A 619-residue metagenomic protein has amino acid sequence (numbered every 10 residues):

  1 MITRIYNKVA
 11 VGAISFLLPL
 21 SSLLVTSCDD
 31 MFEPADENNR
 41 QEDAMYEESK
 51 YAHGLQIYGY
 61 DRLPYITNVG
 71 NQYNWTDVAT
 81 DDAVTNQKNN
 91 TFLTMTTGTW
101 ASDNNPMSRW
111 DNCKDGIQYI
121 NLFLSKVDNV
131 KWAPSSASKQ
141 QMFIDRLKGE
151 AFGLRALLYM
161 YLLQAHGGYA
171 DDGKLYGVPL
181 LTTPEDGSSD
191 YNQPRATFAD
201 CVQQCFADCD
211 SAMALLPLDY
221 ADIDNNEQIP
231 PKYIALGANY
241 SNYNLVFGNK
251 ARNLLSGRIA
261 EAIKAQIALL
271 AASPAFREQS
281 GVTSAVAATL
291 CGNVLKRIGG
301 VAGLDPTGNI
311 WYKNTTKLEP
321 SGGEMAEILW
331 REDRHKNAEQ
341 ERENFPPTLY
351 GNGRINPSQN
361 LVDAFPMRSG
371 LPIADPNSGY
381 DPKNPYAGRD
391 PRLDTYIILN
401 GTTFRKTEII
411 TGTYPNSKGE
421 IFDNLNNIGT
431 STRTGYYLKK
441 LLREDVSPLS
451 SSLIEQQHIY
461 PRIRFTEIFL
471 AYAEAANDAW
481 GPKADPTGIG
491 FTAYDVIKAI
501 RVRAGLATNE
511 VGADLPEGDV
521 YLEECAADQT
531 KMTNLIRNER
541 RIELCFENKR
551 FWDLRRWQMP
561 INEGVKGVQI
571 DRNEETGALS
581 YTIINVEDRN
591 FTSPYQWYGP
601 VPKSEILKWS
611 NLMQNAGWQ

Functional and structural regions predicted by a protein language model:
M1-E37: Bacterial Sec-dependent N-terminal signal peptides
I2, D29, C113-G116, S189 (+10 more regions): Long, intrinsically disordered, low-complexity segments
C28-A79, S102-N104, V130, Y312 (+2 more regions): Membrane-proximal, proline-rich intrinsically disordered regions
E48-H53, D61, N89-G168, D186-D222 (+6 more regions): Conserved, well-structured interaction surfaces
G70-Q87, S138, G167-T182, L218-I259 (+6 more regions): Short, surface-exposed recognition loops and adjoining beta-strand edges that mediate ligand/DNA contacts, enriched
A156, K264-Q266, I459-A507: Extended amphipathic alpha-helical segments enriched in small hydrophobics
Y380-F465: Flexible, polar/acidic helix-loop-strand segments at domain edges
